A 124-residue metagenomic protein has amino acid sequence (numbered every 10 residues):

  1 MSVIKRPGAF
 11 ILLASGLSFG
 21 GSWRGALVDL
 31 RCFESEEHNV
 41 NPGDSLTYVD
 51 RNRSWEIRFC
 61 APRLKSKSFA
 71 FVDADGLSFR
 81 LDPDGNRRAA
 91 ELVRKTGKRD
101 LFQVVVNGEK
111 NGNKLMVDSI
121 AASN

Functional and structural regions predicted by a protein language model:
M1-A9: Bacterial N-terminal signal peptides that target proteins for export
F10-A14: Gram-negative bacterial Sec-dependent N-terminal signal peptides
G21-N124: OB-fold and OB-like single-stranded nucleic-acid-recognition modules and their adjacent interaction interfaces
